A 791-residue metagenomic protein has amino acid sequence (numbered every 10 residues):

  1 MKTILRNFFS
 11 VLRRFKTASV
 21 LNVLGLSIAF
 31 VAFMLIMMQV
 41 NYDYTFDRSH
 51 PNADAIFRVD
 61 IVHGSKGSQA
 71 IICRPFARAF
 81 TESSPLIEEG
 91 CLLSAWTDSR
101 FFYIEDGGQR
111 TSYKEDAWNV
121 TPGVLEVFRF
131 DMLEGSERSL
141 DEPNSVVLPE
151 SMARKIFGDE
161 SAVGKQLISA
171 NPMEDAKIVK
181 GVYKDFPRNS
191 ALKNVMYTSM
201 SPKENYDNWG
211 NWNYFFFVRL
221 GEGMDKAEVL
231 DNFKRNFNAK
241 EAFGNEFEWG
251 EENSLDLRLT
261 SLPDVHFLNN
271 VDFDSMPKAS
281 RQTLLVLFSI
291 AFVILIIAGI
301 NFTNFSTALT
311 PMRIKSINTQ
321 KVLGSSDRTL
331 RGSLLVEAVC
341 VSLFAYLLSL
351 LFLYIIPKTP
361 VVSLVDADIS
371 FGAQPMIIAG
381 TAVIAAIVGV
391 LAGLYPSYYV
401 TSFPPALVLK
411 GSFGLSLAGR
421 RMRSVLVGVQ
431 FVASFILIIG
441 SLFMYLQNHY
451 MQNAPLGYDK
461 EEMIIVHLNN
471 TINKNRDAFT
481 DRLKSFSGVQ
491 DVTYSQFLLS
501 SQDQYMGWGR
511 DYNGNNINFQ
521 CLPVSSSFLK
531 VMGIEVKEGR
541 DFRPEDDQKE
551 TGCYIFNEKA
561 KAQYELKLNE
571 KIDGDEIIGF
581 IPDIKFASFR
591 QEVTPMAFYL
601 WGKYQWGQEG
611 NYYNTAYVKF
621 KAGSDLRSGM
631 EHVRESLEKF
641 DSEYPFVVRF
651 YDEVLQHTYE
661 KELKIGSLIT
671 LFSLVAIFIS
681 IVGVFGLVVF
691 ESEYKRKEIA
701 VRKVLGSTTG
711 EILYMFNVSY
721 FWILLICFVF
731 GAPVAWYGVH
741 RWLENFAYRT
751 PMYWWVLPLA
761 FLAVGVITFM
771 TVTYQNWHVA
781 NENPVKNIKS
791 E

Functional and structural regions predicted by a protein language model:
M1-L5, S10, R14-A18, H50 (+9 more regions): Membrane-helix entry/capping segments
L5-L21, G25, A298-V341, S402-F413 (+2 more regions): Intracellular coupling helices
L12, N22, D43, V59 (+28 more regions): Generic structural signal for small/hydrophobic residues in well-ordered secondary structure, especially within
R14-Y42, A279-K315, S342-L343, M422-Q447 (+3 more regions): Hydrophobic alpha-helical transmembrane segments of multi-pass inner-membrane transport and secretion
L21, I28-F57, I356-V365, A433-E461 (+1 more regions): Alpha-helical transmembrane segments
V31, L35, R258, L262 (+3 more regions): Small-residue-rich transmembrane alpha-helices
I36-F101, T111, E204-N205, N211-V218 (+6 more regions): Membrane-proximal extracellular/periplasmic loop immediately following the first transmembrane helix
W118-L133, V146-A279, A478-H657: Mid-to-C-terminal secondary-structure elements that act as membrane-proximal/extracytoplasmic interface segments
